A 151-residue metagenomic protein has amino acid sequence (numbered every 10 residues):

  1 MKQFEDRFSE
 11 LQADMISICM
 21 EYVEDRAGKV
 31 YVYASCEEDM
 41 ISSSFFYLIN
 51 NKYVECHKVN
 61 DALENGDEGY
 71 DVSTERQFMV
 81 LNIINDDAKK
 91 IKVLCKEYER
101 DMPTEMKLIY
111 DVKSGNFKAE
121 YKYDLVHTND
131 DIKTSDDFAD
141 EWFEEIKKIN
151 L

Functional and structural regions predicted by a protein language model:
M1-D61: N-terminal "first-domain core" detector
M1-S9, S73, Q77, I84 (+1 more regions): Intrinsic-disorder-associated interaction segments
E5, S9-M20, L81, N85 (+2 more regions): Generic detector of well-ordered alpha-helical segments enriched in charged/polar residues, highlighting helical
Y53-K58, G66-Y70, T128-K133: Short, surface-exposed linear segments at secondary-structure transitions and domain or protein termini
K58-N85: A broadly used, surface-exposed interaction patch
E75-H127: Amphipathic protein-protein interaction modules
I109-L151: Acidic, proline/glycine-rich low-complexity IDRs
